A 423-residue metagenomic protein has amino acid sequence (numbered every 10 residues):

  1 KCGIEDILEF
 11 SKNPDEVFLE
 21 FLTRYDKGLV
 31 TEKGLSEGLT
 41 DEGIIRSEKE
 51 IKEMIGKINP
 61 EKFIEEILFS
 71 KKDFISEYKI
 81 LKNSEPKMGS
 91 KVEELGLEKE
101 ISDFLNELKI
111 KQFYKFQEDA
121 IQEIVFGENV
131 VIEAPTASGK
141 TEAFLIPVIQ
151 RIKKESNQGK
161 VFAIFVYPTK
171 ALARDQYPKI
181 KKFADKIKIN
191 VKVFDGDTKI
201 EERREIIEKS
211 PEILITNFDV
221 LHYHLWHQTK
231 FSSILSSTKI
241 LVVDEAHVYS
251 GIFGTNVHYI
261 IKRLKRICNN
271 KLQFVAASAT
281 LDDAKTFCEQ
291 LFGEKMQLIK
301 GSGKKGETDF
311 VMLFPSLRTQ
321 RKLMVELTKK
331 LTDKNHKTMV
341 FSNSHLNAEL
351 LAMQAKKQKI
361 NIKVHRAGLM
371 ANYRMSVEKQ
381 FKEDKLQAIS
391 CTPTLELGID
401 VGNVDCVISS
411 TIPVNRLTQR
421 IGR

Functional and structural regions predicted by a protein language model:
C2, L8-K115, N129: Helicase-associated low-complexity/disordered flanking segments
Q150-D175, N269-N270: Conserved SF1/SF2 helicase motif Ia
I164-F165, T169-A173, K330-A355: Conserved strand-helix element at the start of the C-terminal RecA-like helicase core
D197-S237: Conserved helix/coil segment N-terminal to the catalytic DExD/H
E202-R203, L369-C391: Conserved helicase ATPase core of P-loop NTP-dependent helicases/translocases
H247-G301: Post-DEXD/H (motif II) to motif III coupling segment of the RecA-like Helicase ATP-binding lobe
K285-S344: Conserved interdomain linker/interface between the two RecA-like ATPase lobes of SF2 helicase motors
A367-L369, Q387, T392-R423: Conserved RecA-like helicase motor core of SF1/SF2 enzymes
